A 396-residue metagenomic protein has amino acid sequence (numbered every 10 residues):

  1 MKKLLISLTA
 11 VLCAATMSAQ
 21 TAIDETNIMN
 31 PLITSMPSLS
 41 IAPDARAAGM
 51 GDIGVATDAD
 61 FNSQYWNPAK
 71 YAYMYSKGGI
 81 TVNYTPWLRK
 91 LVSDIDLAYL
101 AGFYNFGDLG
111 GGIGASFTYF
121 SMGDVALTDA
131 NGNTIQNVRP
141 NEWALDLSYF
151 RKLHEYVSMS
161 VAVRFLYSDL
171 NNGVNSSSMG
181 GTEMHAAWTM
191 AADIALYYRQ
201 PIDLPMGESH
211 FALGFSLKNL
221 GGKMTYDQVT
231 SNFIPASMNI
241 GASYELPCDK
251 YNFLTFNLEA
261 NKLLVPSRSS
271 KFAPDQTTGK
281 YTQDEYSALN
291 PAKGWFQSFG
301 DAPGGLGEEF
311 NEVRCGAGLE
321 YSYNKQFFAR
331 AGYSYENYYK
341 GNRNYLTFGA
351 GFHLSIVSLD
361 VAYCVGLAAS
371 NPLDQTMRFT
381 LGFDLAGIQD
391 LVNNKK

Functional and structural regions predicted by a protein language model:
L4-A14: Sec-dependent N-terminal signal peptides
A15-A19: Sec/Tat signal peptide C-region and signal peptidase I cleavage site
Q20-K396: Subset of outer-membrane beta-barrel
